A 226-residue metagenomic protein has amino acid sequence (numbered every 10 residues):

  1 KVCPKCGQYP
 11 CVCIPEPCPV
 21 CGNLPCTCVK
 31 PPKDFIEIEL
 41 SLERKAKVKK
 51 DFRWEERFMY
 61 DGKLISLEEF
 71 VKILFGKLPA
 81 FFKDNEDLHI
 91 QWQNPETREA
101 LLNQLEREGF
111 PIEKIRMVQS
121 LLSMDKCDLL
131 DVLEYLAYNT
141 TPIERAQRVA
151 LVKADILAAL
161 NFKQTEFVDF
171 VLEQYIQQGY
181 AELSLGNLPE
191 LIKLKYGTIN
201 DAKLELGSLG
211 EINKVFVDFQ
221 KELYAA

Functional and structural regions predicted by a protein language model:
P4-K5, C13-A226: Catalytic cores and motor modules of nucleic-acid processing enzymes
